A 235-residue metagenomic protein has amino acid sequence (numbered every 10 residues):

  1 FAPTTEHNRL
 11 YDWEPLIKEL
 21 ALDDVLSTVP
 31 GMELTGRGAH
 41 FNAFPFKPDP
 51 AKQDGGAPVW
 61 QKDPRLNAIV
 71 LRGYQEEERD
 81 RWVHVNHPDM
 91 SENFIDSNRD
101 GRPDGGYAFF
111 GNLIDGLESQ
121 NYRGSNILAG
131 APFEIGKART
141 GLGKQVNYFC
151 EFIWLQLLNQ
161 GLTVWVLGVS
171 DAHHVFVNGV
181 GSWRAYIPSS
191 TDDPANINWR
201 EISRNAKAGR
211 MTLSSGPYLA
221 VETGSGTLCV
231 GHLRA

Functional and structural regions predicted by a protein language model:
F1-V177: Catalytic cores of extracellular degradative/oxidative enzymes
N8-L10, I153-L155, N159-V166, S170-A235: C-terminal functional module detector
